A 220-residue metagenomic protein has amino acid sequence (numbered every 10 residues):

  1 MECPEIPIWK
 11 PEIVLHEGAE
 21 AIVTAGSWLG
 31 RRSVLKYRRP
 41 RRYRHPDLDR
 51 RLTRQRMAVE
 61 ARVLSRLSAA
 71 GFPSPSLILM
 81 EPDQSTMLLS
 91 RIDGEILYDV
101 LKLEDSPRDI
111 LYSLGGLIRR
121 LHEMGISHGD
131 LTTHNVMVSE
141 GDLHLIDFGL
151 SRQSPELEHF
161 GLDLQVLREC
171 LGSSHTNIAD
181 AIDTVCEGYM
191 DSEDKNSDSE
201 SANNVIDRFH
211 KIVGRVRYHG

Functional and structural regions predicted by a protein language model:
M1-I13, I212-R217: Juxta-kinase regulatory segment immediately upstream of eukaryotic protein kinase catalytic domains
P11-A58: ATP-binding glycine-rich loop module of kinase domains
A25, R32-K36, L88, L145-D147 (+1 more regions): Short hydrophobic-acidic sequence motifs that mark active-site Asp/Glu residues
A25-W28, Y37, L79, R91 (+1 more regions): Conserved hydrophobic "DFG−1" position in protein kinase catalytic cores
T53-M57, S68, F72-S113: Conserved structural core of kinase catalytic domains
R66, A70-F72, Y98-H134, S139 (+3 more regions): Conserved kinase catalytic-core helix
H144-G220: C-lobe/activation-segment region of protein kinase-like
